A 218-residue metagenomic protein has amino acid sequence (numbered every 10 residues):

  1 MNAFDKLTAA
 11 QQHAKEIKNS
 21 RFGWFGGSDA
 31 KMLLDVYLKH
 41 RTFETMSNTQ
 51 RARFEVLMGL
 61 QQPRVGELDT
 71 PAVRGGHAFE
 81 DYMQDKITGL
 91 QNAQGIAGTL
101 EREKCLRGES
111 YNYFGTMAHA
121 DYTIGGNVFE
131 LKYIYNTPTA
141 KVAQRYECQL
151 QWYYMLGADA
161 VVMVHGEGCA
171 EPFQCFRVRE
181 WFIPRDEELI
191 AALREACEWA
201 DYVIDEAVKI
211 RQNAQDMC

Functional and structural regions predicted by a protein language model:
M1-K86, C218: Charged, glycine-rich intrinsically disordered N-terminal tails and low-complexity linkers that flank
A10, L90-A93, C148: Intrinsically disordered, low-complexity regions enriched in polar/acidic and amide residues
M58, D81, Q91, P184-E187 (+1 more regions): Electrostatic, structured charged patches in enzyme active sites and in nucleic-acid/phosphate-binding
L60-P63, M83, L90, H119 (+1 more regions): Generic detector of short, locally flexible boundary/turn motifs and exposed helical patches
Y82, K86-K104: Extracellular-facing segments of soluble proteins and assemblies that are Gly/Ser/Thr-biased and enriched in aromatics
A97-V208: Nucleic-acid nuclease catalytic cores
I204-C218: Charged phosphate-binding loop/patch that engages nucleotide di/tri-phosphates or the phosphate backbone of nucleic
